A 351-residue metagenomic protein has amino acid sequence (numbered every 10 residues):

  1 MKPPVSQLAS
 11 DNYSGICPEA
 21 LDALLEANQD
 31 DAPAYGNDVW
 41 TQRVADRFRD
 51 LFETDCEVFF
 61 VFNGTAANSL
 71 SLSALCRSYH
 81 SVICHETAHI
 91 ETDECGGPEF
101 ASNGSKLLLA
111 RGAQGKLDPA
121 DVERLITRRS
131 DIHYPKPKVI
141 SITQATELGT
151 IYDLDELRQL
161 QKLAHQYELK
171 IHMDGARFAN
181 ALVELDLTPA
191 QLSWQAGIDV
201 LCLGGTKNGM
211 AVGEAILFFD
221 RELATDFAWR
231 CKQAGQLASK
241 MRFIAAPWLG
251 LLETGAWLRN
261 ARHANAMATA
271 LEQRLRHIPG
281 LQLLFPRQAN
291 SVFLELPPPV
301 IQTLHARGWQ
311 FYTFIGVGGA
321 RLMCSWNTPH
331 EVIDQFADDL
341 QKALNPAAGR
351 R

Functional and structural regions predicted by a protein language model:
K2-R307, Y312-T328, F336-R351: Conserved PLP-enzyme active-site core in the AAT-like
